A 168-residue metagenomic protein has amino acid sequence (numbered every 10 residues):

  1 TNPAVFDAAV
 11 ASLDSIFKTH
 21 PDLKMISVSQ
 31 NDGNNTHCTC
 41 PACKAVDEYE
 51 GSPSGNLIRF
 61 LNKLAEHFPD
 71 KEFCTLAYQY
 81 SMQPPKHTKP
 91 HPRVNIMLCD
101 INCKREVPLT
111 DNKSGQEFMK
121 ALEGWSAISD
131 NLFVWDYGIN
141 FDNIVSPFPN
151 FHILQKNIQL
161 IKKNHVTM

Functional and structural regions predicted by a protein language model:
T1-D7, A11-M168: Catalytic-core regions of glycoside hydrolase
